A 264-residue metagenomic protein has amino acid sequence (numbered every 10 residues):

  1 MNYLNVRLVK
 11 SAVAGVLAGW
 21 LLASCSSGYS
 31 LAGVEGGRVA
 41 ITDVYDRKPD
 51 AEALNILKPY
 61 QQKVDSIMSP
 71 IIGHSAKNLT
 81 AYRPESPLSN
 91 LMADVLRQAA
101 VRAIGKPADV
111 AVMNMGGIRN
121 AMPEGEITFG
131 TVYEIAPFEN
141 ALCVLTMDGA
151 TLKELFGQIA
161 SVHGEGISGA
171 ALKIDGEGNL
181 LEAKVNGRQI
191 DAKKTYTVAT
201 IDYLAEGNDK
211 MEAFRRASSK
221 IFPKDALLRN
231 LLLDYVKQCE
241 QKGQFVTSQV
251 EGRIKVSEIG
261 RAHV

Functional and structural regions predicted by a protein language model:
N2-V13: Bacterial N-terminal signal peptides that target proteins for export
L17: Extracellular glycan-interacting surfaces
W20-S24: C-terminal motif of bacterial Sec signal peptides marking the signal peptidase cleavage site
S27-T42, L91-A93, R97-A99, G105-A111 (+1 more regions): Feature captures C-terminal
Y45-H74: Post-signal-peptide N-terminal segment of Sec-exported extracytoplasmic proteins
S66-R83, M211-A217: Acidic/histidine-rich, surface-exposed loop or edge segments in extracytoplasmic proteins
Y82-L88, Q241: Mature, extracytoplasmic segments of signal peptide-bearing proteins
